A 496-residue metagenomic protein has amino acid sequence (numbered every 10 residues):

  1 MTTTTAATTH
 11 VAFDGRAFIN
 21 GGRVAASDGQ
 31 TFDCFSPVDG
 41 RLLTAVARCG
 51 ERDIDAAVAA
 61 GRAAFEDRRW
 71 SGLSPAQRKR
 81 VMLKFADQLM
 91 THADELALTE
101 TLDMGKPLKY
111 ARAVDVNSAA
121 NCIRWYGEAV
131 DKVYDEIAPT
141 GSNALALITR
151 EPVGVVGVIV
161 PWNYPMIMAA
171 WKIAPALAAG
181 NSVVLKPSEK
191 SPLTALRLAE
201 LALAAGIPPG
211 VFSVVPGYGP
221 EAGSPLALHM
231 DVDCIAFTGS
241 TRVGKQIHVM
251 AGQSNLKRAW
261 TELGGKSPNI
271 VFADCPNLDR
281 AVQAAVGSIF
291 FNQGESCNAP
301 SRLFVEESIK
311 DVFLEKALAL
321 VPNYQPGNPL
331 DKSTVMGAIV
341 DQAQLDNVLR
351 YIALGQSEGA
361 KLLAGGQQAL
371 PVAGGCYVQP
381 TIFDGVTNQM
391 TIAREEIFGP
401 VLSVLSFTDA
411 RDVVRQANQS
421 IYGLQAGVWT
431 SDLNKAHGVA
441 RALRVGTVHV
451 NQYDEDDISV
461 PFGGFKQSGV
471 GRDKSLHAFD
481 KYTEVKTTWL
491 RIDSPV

Functional and structural regions predicted by a protein language model:
M1-D39, A64: Hydrophobic face of amphipathic alpha-helices that form TPR/SEL1-like repeat modules and related alpha-solenoid
G40, R78, E100, I123 (+9 more regions): Residue-level signal for inorganic ion chemistry
R41-A45, Q325, I352, S357-E358 (+2 more regions): Conserved C-terminal structural/oligomerization subdomain of aldehyde/semialdehyde dehydrogenase
L43-C49, E66-W70, V158, N269-A273 (+5 more regions): Short, well-ordered beta-strand elements within core beta-sheets of diverse protein domains
L43-V133: Glycine-rich loop-to-alpha-helix module at the N-terminal edge of alpha/beta enzyme cores
Y134-R280, F407: Rossmann-like NAD(P) dinucleotide-binding subdomain of oxidoreductase/dehydrogenase enzymes
S182-V184, L362, T447: A short hydrophobic/small-residue beta-strand
C234, R242-T387, V450: ALDH superfamily catalytic-core signature
